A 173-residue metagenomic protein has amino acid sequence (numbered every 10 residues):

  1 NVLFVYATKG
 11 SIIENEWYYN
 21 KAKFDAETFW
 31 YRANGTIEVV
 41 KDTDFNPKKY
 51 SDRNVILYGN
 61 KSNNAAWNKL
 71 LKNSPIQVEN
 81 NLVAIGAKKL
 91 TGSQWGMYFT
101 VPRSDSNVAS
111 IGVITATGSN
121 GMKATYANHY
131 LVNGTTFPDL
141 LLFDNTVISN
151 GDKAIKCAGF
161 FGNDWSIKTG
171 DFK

Functional and structural regions predicted by a protein language model:
N1-K173: Solvent-exposed alpha-helical segments and adjacent loops that form catalytic or protein-interaction surfaces
